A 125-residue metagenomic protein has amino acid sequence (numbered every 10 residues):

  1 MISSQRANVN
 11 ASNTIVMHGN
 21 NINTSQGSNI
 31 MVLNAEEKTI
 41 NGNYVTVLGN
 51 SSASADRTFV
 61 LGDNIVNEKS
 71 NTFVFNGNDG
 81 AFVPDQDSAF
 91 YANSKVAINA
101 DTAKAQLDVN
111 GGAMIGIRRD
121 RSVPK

Functional and structural regions predicted by a protein language model:
M1-Q106, N110-G111: Glycine- and small/polar-enriched repetitive beta-structure motifs of secreted/surface proteins
K104-K125: Extracellular "spike/adhesin" assembly and maturation modules and analogous cytosolic coiled-coil scaffolds
